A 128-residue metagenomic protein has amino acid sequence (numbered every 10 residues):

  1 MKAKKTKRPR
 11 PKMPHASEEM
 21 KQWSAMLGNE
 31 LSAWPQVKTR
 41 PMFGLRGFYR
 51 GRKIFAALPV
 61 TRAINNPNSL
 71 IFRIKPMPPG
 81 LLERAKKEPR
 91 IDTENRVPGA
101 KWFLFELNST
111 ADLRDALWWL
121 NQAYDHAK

Functional and structural regions predicted by a protein language model:
M1-H15: Polybasic, lysine-enriched low-complexity intrinsically disordered terminal tails
M1-K5, K21, A57-P59, R96-P98: Short amphipathic alpha-helical segments, especially helix-boundary/capping motifs
R10, E30-L31, N95, W102: Generic signal for short, ordered secondary-structure residues within or immediately flanking folded domains
P14-E18, L107-T110: Charge-dense, low-complexity intrinsically disordered segments
H15-I54: N-terminal first-folded block
E19-M26, L58-K75, R114-K128: Short, Lys/Arg-enriched charge-dense amphipathic segments
P41-R96: Short, conserved beta-strand/beta-arch hydrophobic-aromatic motifs that form part of recognition grooves or interface
I74-K128: Short, structured beta-strand-loop surface elements
